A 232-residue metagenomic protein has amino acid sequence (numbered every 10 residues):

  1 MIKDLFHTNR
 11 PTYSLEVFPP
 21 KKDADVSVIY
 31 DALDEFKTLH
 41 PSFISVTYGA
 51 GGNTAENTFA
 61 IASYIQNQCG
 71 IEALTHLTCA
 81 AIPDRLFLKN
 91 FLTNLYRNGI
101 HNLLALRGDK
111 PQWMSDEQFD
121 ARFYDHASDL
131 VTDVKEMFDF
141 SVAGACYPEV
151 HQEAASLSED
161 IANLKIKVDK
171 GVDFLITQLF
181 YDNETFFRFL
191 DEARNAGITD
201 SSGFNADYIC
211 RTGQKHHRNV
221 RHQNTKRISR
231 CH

Functional and structural regions predicted by a protein language model:
M1-L15, K22, T132: N-terminal amphipathic alpha-helix/helix-capping segment at the start of soluble metabolic enzymes
K3, V26-D34, G52-I71: Glycine-rich, positively charged N-terminal anion/phosphate-binding segment
H7, A121-Y147, A196-H232: Active-site pocket-lining/capping segments in soluble small-molecule metabolic enzymes
P11-P19, I44-V46, A73-L77, L103-A105 (+4 more regions): Hydrophobic faces of well-ordered beta-strands that scaffold small-molecule active sites in alpha/beta enzyme cores
T12-V28, L74-L86, A143-E159, H232: Active-site mouth loops of central-metabolism enzymes
P41-I61, K110-R122, D173-R188, E192: Glycine-rich, proline-tolerant flexible connector loops at the mouths of alpha/beta enzymes
A80-R97, A121-D125: Glycine-rich anion/phosphate-binding loops
E153-K170, L175: Active-site glycine-rich loop that binds ribose-phosphate moieties when present
